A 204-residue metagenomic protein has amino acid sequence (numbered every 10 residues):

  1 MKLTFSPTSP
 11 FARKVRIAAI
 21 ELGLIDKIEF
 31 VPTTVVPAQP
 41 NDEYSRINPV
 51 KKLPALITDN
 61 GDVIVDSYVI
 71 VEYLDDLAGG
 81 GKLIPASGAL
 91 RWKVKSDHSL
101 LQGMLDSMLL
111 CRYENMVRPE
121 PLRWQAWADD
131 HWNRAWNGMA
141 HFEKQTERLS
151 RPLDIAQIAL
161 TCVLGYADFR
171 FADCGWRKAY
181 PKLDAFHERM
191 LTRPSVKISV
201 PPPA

Functional and structural regions predicted by a protein language model:
M1-R123: GST-like domain detector, emphasizing the conserved glutathione-binding G-site in the N-terminal thioredoxin-like
D59, T161, P202: Conserved residues at the C-terminal ends of beta-strands
V71, D75, K95-H98, M139 (+2 more regions): Non-transmembrane alpha-helical segments in soluble domains of secreted/periplasmic/extracellular proteins
G88-A89, P181, P201: Short capping/connector residues at structural and topological boundaries
L101-E188: GST-like fold's C-terminal all-alpha helical module
R148, S199-A204: Long amphipathic alpha-helical segments
A185-S199: Charged phosphate-binding loop/patch that engages nucleotide di/tri-phosphates or the phosphate backbone of nucleic
